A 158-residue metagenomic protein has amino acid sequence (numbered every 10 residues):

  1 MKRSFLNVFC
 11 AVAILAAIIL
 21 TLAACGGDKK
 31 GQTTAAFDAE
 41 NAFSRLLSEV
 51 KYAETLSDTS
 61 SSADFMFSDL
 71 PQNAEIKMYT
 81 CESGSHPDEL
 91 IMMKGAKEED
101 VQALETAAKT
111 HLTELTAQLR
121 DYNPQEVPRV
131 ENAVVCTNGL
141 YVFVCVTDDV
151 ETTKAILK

Functional and structural regions predicted by a protein language model:
M1-V12: Bacterial N-terminal signal peptides that target proteins for export
L20-A24: C-terminal motif of bacterial Sec signal peptides marking the signal peptidase cleavage site
G26-K29: Bacterial signal peptide processing site
Q32-A53: Post-signal peptide N-terminal segment of mature Sec-exported envelope proteins
T55-P87, D100: Short, compositionally biased low-complexity segments enriched in polar/charged residues
Y79-T113: Mature extracytoplasmic domains of secretory-pathway proteins
E82, Q125-K158: A short, solvent-exposed beta-edge/loop patch
V101-N138: Short Gly/Thr-rich strand-loop-strand
